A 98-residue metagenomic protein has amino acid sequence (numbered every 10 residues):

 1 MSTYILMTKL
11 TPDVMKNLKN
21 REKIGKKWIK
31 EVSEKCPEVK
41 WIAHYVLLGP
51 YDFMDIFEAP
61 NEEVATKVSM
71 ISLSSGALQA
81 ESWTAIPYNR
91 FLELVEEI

Functional and structural regions predicted by a protein language model:
M1-P37, P50, N89-I98: Short S/T/G/P-rich N-terminal loop/turn motif that feeds into the first structured element of a domain
I5-K9, Y45-V68: Short, well-ordered beta-strand segments in beta-rich or mixed alpha/beta enzyme and ligand-binding folds
S33, L47, S72-S74: A generic structural signal for short, solvent-exposed coil/turn residues that cap or connect secondary-structure
E38-H44, A80-E81: A short linear hydrophobic-aromatic micro-motif
I42, G49-Y51, G76-L78: A generic structural signal for short beta-strands and their flanking turns/coil linkers
A59-I86: An amphipathic, aromatic/His-enriched active-site/gating alpha helix that lines ligand/cofactor pockets
